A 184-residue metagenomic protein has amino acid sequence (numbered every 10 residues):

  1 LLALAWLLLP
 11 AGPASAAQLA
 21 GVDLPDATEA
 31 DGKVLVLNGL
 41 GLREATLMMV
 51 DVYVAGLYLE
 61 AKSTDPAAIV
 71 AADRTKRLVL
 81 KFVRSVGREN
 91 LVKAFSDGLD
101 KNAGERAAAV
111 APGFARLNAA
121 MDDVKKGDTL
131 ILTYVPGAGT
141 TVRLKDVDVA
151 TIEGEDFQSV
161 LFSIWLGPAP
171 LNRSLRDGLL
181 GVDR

Functional and structural regions predicted by a protein language model:
L1-A11: Bacterial N-terminal signal peptides
G12-A16: Sec/Tat signal peptide C-region and signal peptidase I cleavage site
A17-I69: N-terminal structural module
D26-T28, G139-V142: Short polybasic amphipathic segments
E60-G137: Mid-length scaffold segments of soluble, non-membrane domains
L144-V147: Short strand-turn-strand beta-turns centered on an Asx-Gly dipeptide
V149-L175: Flexible glycine-rich active-site/ligand-binding loops centered on an Asp-His dyad
S174-R184: Cysteine/selenocysteine-centered motifs that mediate thiol-based redox chemistry or coordinate metal-sulfur cofactors
